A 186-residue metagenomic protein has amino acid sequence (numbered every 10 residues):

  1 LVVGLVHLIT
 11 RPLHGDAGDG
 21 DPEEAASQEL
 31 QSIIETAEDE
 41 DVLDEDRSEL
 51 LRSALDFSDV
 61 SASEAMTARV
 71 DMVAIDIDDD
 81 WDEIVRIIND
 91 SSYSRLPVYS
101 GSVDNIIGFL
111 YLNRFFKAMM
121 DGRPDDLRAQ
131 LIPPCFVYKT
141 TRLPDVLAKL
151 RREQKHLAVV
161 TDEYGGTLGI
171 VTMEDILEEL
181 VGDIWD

Functional and structural regions predicted by a protein language model:
L1-H14: Short hydrophobic helices that act as membrane-entry/anchoring signals
L13-P22: Solvent-exposed, non-transmembrane helices and loops of integral membrane proteins
D21-D186: Soluble cytosolic regulatory domains appended to membrane proteins
